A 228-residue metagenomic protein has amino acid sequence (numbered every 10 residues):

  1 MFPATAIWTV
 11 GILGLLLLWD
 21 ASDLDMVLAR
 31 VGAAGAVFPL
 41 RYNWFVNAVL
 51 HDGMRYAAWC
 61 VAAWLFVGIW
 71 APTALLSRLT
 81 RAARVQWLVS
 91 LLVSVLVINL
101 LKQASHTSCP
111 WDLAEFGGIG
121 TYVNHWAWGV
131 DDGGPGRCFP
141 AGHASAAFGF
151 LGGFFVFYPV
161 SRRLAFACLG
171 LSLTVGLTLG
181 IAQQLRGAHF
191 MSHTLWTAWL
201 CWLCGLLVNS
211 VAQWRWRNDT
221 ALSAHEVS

Functional and structural regions predicted by a protein language model:
M1-L65, Q103-S105, P110, G120: N-terminal transmembrane-helix/juxtamembrane module of multi-pass inner/ER membrane proteins
F2-G11, V123-S228: Membrane-embedded catalytic cores of phosphoryl/pyrophosphoryl-handling enzymes
T9-L13, Y56-V61, W87-L96, A198 (+1 more regions): Alpha-helical transmembrane spans of integral membrane proteins, capturing the lipid-embedded, hydrophobic core of TM
L16-A21, L91-N99, V175-A182: Alpha-helical transmembrane segments of multi-pass membrane proteins
L18, D25, A62-F66, W70 (+4 more regions): Alpha-helical membrane-inserting segments
G32, W70-R78, A104-C109, L113 (+2 more regions): Membrane-interfacial segments
V67-L88, F154-F157, S161-T174: Cytoplasmic juxtamembrane regions at transmembrane-helix boundaries
T80-V160: Membrane-interface loops
